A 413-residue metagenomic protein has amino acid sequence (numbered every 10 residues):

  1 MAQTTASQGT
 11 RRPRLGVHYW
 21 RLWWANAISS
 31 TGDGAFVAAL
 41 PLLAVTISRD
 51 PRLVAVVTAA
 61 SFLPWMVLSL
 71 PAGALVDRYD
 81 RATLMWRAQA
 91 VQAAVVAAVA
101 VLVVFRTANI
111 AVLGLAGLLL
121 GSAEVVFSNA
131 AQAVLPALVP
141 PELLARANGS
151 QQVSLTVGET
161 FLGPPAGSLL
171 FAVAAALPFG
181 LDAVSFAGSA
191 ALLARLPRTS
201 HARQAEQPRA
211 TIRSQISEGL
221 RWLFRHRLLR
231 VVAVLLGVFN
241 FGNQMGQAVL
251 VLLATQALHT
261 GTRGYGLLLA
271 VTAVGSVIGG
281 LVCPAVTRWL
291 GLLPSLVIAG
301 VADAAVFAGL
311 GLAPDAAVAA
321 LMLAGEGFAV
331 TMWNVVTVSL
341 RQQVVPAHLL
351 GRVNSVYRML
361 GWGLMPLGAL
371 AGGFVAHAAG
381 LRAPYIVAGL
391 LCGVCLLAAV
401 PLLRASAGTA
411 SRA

Functional and structural regions predicted by a protein language model:
M1-A413: Alpha-helical transmembrane-bundle signature of multi-pass membrane transport and export proteins
